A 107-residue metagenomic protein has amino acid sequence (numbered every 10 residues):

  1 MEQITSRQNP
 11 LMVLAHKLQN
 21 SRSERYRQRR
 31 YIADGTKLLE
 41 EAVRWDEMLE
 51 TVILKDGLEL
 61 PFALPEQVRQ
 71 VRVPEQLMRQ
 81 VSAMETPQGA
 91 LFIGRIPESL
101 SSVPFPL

Functional and structural regions predicted by a protein language model:
M1-L60: Boundary-proximal intrinsically disordered activation/regulatory segments immediately upstream of a helical core
T36, E98-V103: A short, well-structured juxtamembrane/interface segment
F62-E98: Glycine/small-residue-rich loop that forms an oxyanion/phosphate-binding "nest" at active or ligand-binding sites
P106-L107: Internal active-site segments that recognize and position negatively charged phosphoryl groups and nucleotide moieties
